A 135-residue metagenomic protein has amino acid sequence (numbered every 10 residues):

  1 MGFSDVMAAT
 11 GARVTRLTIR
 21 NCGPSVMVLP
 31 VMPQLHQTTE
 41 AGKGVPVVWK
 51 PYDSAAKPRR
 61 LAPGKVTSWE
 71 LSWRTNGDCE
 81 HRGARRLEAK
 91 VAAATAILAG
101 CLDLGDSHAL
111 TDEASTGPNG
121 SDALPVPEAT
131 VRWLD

Functional and structural regions predicted by a protein language model:
M1-A9, A129: Low-complexity, acidic Ser/Thr/Pro/Gly-rich terminal tails and inter-domain linkers that flank the onset of structured
D5, G23, V31-P33, W73 (+1 more regions): A mature extracytoplasmic/lumenal domain signature
T10-R16, R82-A84: Short, solvent-exposed loop/turn segments enriched in Ser/Thr/Gly
L17-P24: Asparagine-centered strand-capping/turn motif at beta-strand->loop junctions
P24, A41, R60-V66, V91-I97: A short, structured loop/turn motif at beta-sheet edges
P24, V28-G44: Short acidic, flexible loop segments centered on an aromatic residue
T39, W49-G77: Intrinsically disordered, low-complexity Pro/Gly/Ser/Thr-rich segments with frequent PxxP/GP/PP motifs and embedded
R74-P127, R132: Terminal connector regions
